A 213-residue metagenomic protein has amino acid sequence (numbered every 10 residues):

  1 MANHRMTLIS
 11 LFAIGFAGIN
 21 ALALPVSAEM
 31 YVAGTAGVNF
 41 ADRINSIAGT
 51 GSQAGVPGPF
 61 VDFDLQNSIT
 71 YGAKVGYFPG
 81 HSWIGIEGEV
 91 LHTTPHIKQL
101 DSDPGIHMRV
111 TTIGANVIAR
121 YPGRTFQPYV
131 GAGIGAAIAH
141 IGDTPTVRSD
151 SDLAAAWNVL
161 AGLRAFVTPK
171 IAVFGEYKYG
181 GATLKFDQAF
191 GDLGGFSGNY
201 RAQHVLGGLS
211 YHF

Functional and structural regions predicted by a protein language model:
M1-E29: Cleavable N-terminal export/targeting peptides
A28-I44: Short N-terminal segments immediately surrounding and downstream of signal-peptide cleavage
E29, F40, Y71-T144, A155 (+1 more regions): Gram-negative (and chloroplast) outer-membrane scaffold detector with strong preference for beta-barrel transmembrane
N39-Y71, D152-L153: Surface-exposed strand-loop-strand hairpins of Gram-negative outer-membrane beta-barrel proteins
I44-Q53, I97-P104, H140-R148, K185-L193: Outer-membrane beta-barrel translocator domains and adjoining extracellular loop/strand segments of Gram-negative
N45, P59, T168-F213: Predominantly the C-terminal beta-signal and adjacent terminal strand-loop region of outer-membrane beta-barrel
F60-Q66, L100-I106, Y121, T146-D150 (+1 more regions): Outer-membrane beta-barrel domain signature
R164-F166: Conserved C-terminal beta-signal and adjacent last beta-strands/turns of outer-membrane beta-barrel proteins
